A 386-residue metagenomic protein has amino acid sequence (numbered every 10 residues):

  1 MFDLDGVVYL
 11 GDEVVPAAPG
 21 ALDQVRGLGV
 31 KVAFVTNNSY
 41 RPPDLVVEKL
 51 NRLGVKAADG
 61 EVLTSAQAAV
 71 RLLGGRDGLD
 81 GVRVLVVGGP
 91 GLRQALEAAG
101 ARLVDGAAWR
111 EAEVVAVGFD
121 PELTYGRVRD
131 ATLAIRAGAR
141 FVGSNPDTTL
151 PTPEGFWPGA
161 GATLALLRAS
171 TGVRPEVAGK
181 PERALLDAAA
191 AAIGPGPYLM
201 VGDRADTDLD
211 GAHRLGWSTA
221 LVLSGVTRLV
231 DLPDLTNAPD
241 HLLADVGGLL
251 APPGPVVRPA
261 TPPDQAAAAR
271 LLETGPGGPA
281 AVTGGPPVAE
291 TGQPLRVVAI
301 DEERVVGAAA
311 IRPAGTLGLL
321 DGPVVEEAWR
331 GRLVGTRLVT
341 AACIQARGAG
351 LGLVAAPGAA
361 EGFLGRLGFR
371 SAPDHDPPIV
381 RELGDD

Functional and structural regions predicted by a protein language model:
F2-L4, L10-L28, S39-L63, Q67-R258: Asp-based, Mg2+/Mn2+-dependent phosphohydrolase catalytic module
Y198-L199, A346-A359: Conserved GNAT acetyl-CoA-binding A-motif
L232-D240, A359-E361, P373-D386: C-terminal "cap" of GNAT-fold acetyltransferases
V256-A268: A short beta-loop-alpha structural element at the N-terminal edge of CoA-dependent acyl/N-acetyltransferase catalytic
R270-G284: Helix-loop element at the rim of GNAT/NAT acetyltransferase active sites that forms part of the acceptor-substrate
V298, R304-R312, L317-V324: Conserved beta-strand in the GNAT
P323-G331, A359: A short, internal acetyl-CoA/4′-phosphopantetheine-binding micro-motif in the GNAT/acyltransferase core
G331-I344: Conserved acetyl-CoA-binding loop-helix of GNAT-fold acetyltransferases
